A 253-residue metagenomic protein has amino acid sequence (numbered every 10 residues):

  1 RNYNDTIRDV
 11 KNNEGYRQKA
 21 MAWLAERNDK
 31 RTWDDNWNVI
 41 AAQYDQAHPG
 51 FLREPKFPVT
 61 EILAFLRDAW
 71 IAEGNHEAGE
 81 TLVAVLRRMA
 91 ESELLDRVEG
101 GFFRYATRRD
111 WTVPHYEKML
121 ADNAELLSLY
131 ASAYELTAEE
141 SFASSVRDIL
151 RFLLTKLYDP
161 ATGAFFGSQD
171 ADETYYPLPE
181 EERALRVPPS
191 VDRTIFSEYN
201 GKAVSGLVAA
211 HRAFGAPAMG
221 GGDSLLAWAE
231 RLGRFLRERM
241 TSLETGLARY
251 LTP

Functional and structural regions predicted by a protein language model:
R1-G220, A227-R231, F235-R239, T245 (+1 more regions): Replace the tail clause
